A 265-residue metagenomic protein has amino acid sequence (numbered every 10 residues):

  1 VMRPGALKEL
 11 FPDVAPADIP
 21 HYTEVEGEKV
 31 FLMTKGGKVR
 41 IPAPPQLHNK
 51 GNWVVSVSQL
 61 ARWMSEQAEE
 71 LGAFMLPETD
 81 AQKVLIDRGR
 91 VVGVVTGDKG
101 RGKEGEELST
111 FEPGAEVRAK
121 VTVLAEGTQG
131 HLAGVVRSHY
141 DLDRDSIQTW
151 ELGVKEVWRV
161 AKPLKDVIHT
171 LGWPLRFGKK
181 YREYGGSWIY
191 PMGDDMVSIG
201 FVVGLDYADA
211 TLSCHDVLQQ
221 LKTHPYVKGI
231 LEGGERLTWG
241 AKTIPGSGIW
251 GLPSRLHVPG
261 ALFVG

Functional and structural regions predicted by a protein language model:
V1-K35, L132: N-terminal FAD cofactor-binding segment of flavoenzymes
G5, S138-L142, L256: A glycine- and small-aliphatic-rich helix-loop capping segment at beta-alpha/alpha-beta transitions that lines
T23-S56, Y181-R182: Redox-cofactor-proximal catalytic regions of oxidoreductases
G27, Y184-S187, V258-G260: Short glycine-rich loop/turn motifs
F31, L85, Y190-G193, R255-L256 (+1 more regions): Well-ordered beta-strand positions
S56-E232: Predominantly flavin-linked oxidoreductase catalytic cores and closely associated redox partners
G229-A241: Flexible, glycine/charged-enriched surface loops at secondary-structure junctions
K242-V264: FAD-binding beta-loop-beta segment adjacent to the flavin cofactor pocket
